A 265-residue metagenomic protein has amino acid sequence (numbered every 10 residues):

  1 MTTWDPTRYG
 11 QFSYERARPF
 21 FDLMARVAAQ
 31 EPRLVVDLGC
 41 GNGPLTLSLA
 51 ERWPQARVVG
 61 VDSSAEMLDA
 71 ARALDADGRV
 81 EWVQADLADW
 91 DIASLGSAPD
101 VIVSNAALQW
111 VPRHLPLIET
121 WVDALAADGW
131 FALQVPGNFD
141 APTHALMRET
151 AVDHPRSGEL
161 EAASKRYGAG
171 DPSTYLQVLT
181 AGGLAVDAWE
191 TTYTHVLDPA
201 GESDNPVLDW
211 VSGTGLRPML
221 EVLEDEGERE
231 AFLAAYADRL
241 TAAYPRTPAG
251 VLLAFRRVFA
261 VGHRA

Functional and structural regions predicted by a protein language model:
M1-P32, P44-S48, M67-A70, D89 (+1 more regions): Conserved class I S-adenosyl-L-methionine
W4-D5, D187-T247: C-terminal helical/coil "lid" or tail adjacent to the Rossmann-like core of SAM-dependent
L34-L38, N42-I92: Class I SAM-dependent methyltransferase SAM/SAH-binding core
I92-I102: A short acidic, Gly/Pro-enriched loop at the edge of an enzyme's catalytic core that lines a small-molecule cofactor
D100-H114, G137: A short SAM/SAH-binding and catalytic strip from SAM-dependent methyltransferases
V111-P112, L125-A127: Helix-to-beta-strand junctions that scaffold the AdoMet/dcAdoMet cofactor pocket in Class I SAM-dependent enzymes
L115, W130-G201: Conserved catalytic/acceptor-binding region of the Class I
L184, R257-A265: Core SAM-dependent methyltransferase catalytic element
